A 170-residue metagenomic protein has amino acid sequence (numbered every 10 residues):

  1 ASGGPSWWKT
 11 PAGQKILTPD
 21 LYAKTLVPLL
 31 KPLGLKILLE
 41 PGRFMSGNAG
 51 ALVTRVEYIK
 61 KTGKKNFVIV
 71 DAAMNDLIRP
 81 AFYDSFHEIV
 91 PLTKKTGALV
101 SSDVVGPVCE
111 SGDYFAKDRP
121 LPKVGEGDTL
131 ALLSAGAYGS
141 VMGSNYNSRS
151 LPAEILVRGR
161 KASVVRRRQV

Functional and structural regions predicted by a protein language model:
A1-L38: Acidic, glycine-rich loop-and-beta core segments that form the ion-binding/anion-interacting portion of active sites
T25, L33-V170: Charged (often Lys/Glu-rich) extended helix/loop segments that serve as interaction or gating elements
